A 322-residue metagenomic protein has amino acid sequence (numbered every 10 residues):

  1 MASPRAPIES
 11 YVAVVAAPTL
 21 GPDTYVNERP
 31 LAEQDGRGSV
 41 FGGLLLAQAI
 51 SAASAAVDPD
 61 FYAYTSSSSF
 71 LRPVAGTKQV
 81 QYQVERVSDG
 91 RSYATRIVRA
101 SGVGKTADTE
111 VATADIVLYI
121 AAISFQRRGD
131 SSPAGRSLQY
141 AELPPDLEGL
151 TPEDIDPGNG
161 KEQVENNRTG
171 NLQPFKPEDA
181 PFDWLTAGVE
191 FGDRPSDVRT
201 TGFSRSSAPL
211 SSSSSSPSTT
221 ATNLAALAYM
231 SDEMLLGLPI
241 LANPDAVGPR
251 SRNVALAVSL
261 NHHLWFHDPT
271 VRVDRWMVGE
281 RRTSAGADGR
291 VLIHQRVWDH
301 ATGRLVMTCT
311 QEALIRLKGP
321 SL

Functional and structural regions predicted by a protein language model:
M1-L322: Terminal targeting signals and extreme-terminal segments of soluble enzymes
